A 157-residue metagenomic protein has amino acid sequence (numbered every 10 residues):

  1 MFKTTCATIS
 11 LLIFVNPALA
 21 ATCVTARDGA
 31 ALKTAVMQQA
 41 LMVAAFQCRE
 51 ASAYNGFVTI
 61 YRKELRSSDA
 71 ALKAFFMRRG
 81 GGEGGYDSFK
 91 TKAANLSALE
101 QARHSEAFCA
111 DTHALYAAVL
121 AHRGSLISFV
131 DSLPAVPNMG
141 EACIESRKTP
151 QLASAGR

Functional and structural regions predicted by a protein language model:
M1-A7: Bacterial N-terminal signal peptides that target proteins for export
V15-A18: N-terminal signal peptide c-region/cleavage motif recognized by signal peptidases
A21-G56: Immediate post-signal-peptide N-terminus of mature secreted/exported proteins
Y61-R157: Compact alpha-helical subdomains of small soluble proteins
